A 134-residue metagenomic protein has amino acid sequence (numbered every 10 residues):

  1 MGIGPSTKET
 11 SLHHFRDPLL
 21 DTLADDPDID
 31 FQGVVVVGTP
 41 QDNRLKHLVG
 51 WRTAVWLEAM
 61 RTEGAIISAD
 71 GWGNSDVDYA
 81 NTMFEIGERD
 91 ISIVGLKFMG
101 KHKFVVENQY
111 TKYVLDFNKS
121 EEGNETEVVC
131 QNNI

Functional and structural regions predicted by a protein language model:
M1-I134: An N-terminal assembly and electron-transfer interface module characteristic of large anaerobic redox and radical
